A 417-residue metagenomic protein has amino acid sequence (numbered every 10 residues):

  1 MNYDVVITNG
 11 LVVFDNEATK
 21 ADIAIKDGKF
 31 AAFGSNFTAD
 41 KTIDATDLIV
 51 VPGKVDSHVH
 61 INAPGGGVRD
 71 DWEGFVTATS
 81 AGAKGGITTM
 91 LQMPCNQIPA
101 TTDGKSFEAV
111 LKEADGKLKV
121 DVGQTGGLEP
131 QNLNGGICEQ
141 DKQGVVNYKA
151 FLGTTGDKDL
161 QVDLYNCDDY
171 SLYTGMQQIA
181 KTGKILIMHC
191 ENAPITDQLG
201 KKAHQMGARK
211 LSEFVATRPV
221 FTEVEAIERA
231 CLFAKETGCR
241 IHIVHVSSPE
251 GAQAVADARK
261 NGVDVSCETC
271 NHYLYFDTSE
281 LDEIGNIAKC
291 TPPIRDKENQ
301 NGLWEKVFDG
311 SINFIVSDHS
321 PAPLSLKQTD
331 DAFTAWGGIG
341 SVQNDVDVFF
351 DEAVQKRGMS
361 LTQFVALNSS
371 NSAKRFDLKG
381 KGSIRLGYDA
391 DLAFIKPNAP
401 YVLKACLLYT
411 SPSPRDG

Functional and structural regions predicted by a protein language model:
M1-G53, G67: Histidine-rich, glycine-flanked metal-binding segment
A45-K117: Metal-associated gating/positioning segment near the N- to mid-region
Q92, G123-G126, R240-H245: Short catalytic-loop micro-motif centered on adjacent basic/acidic residues
M93-K119, L128-N132, V145, A150-T155 (+1 more regions): Active-site loop-to-helix "anion-binding N-cap" substructures in soluble metabolic enzymes
V110-V120, T174-G183: Alpha-helix-loop-beta-strand connector modules within alpha/beta enzyme cores
N132-I315: Histidine/acidic residue-rich metal-binding segments in metalloenzymes
R209-R240, I287, F308, N313-F314 (+1 more regions): His/Asp/Glu-enriched, well-ordered alpha-helical/loop segment that forms or immediately abuts the divalent-metal
Y409-G417: Single conserved hydrophobic/aromatic residue that forms the stacking wall/gate of nucleotide- or nucleobase-binding
